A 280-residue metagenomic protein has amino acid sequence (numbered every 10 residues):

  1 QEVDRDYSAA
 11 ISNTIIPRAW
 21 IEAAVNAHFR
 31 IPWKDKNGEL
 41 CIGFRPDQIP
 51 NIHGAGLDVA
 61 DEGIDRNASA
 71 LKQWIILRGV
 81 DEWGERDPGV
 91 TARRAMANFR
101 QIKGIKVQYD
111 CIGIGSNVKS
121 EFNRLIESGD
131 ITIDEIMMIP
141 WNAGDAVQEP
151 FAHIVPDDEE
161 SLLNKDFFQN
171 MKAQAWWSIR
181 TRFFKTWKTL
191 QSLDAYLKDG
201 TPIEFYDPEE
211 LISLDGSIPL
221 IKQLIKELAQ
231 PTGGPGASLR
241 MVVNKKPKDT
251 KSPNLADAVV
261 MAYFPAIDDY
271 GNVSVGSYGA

Functional and structural regions predicted by a protein language model:
Q1-D6, T14-W20, K34-G38, Q191-I212 (+2 more regions): Short coil/turn segments at secondary-structure boundaries
Q1-L57: ATPase catalytic-site recognition across NTP-hydrolyzing enzymes
V3, I179, A258: A residue-level signal for conserved active-site and pocket-lining positions in enzyme catalytic cores
Q48-Q73: Gly/Thr-rich phosphate-binding beta-strand-loop-beta motif of the actin/hexokinase/Hsp70
D58, D110, N254-D257: Acidic active-site catalytic centers that drive phospho-/nucleotidyl reactions and related ester hydrolyses
K72, L228-I267: Extracellular low-complexity, Gly/Ser/Thr-rich intrinsically disordered linkers and protease-sensitive activation/hinge
Q73-S238, V275-A280: Mg2+-dependent endonuclease catalytic cores in nucleic-acid-processing enzymes, primarily RNase H-like
K245, D269-A280: Enriched but not universal
